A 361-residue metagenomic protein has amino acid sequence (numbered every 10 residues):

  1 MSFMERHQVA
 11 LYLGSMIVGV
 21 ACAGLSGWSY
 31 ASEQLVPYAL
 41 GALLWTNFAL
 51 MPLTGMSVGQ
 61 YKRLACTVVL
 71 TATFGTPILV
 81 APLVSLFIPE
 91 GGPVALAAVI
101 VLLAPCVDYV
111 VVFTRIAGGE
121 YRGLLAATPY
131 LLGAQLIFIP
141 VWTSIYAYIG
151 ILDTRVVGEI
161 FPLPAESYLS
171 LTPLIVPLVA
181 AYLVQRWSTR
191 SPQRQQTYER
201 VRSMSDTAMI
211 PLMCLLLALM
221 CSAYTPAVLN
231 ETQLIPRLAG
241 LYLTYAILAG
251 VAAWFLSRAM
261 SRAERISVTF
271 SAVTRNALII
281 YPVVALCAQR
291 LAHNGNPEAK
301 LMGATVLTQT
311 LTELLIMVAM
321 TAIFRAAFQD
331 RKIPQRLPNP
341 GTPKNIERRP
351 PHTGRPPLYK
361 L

Functional and structural regions predicted by a protein language model:
M1-L361: Alpha-helical transmembrane segments of multi-pass small-molecule/ion transporters
